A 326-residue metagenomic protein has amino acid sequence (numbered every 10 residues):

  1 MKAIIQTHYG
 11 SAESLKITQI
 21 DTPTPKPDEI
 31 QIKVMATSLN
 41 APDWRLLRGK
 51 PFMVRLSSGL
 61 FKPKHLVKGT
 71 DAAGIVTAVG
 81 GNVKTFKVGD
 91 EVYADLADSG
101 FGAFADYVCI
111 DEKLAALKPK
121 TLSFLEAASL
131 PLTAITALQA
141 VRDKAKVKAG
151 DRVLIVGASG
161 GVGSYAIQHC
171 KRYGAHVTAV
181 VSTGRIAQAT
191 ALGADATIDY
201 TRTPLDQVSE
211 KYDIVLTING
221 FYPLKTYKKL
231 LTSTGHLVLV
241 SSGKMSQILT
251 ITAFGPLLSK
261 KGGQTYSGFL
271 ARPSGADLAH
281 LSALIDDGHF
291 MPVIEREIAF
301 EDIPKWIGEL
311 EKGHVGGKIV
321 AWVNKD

Functional and structural regions predicted by a protein language model:
S11, I20-A73: N-terminal glycine-rich beta->alpha transition that marks the start or flank of a dinucleotide-binding site
D71-A97: A glycine-/small-residue-rich N-terminal strand-loop-strand element that serves as the cofactor-binding glycine loop
A128-D199: Mid-domain Rossmann-like dinucleotide-binding core that forms the NAD(H)/NADP(H) cofactor-binding site
Q207-I214: A short acidic, Gly/Pro-enriched loop at the edge of an enzyme's catalytic core that lines a small-molecule cofactor
Y222-F290, V323-D326: Glycine-rich phosphate-binding loop and adjacent beta-alpha segment of Rossmann(oid) nucleotide-cofactor-binding
A283, H289-R296, I307-D326: C-terminal capping/lid region of NAD(P)-dependent oxidoreductase domains
